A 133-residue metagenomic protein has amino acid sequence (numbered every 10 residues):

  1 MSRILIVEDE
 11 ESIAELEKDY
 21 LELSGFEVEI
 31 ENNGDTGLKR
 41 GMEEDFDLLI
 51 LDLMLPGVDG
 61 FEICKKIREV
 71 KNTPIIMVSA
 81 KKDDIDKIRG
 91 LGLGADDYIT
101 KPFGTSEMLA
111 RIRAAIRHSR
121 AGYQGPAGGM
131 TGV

Functional and structural regions predicted by a protein language model:
M1-Y123: N-terminal/domain-start alpha-helical segments
S119-V133: CheY-like receiver
